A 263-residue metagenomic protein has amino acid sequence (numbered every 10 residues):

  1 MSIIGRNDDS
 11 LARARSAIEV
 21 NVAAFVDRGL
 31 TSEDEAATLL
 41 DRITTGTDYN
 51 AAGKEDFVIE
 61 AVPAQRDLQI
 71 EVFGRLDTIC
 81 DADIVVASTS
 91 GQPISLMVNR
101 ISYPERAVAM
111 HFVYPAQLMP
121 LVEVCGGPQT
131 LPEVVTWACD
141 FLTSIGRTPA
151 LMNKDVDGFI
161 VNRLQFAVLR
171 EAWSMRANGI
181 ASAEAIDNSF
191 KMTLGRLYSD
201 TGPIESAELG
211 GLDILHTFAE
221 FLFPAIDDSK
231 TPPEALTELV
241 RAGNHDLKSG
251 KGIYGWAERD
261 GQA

Functional and structural regions predicted by a protein language model:
M1, I43-T45, A107, P149: Generic structural signal for residues in well-ordered beta-strands
M1-A24, R28: NAD(P)+-binding Rossmann beta1-loop-alpha1 motif at the extreme N-terminus of oxidoreductases
S2, S144, V161, Q165-E171 (+1 more regions): Structural/interface elements that position substrates and couple domains in central-metabolism enzymes
D9, A24-V85, Q92-S95: Rossmann-like NAD(P)-binding element
N21, P120-L121, V168-A172, P203 (+1 more regions): A general alpha-helix detector
V86-K154, G158-N162: Rossmann-fold dinucleotide-binding core
E133, T143, R147-A150, N178 (+1 more regions): NAD(P)-dependent Rossmann-like dehydrogenase/reductase catalytic/cofactor-binding core
